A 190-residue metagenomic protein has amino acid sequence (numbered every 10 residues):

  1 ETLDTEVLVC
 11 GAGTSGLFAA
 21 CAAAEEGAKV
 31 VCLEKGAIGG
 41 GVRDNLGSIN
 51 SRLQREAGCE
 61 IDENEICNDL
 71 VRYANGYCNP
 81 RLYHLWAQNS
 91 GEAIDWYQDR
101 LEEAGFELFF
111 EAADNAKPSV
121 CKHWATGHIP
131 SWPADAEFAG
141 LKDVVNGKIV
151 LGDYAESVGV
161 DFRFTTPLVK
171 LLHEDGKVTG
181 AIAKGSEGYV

Functional and structural regions predicted by a protein language model:
T2-T5, S186-V190: Core beta-strand elements of the Rossmann-like FAD/NAD(P) dinucleotide-binding domain in flavoenzyme oxidoreductases
V7-V31: N-terminal Rossmann-like FAD-binding beta1-loop-alpha1 element of flavoenzymes
G13, G36-G39, L168-L172: Acidic, glycine-rich active-site loops and adjacent beta-strand->loop/helix elements that engage anionic groups
C32-E34, W86: Structural recognition of the beta-strand scaffold that forms the well-ordered cores of secreted hydrolase catalytic
K35-C59: Conserved N-terminal glycine-rich FAD pyrophosphate-binding loop of Rossmann-like flavoproteins
Q54-A57, E65-A104: Dinucleotide-binding Rossmann-like beta1-alpha1 core, especially the glycine-rich loop that anchors the ADP
Q88-Y189: Conserved redox-cofactor binding core of oxidoreductases
